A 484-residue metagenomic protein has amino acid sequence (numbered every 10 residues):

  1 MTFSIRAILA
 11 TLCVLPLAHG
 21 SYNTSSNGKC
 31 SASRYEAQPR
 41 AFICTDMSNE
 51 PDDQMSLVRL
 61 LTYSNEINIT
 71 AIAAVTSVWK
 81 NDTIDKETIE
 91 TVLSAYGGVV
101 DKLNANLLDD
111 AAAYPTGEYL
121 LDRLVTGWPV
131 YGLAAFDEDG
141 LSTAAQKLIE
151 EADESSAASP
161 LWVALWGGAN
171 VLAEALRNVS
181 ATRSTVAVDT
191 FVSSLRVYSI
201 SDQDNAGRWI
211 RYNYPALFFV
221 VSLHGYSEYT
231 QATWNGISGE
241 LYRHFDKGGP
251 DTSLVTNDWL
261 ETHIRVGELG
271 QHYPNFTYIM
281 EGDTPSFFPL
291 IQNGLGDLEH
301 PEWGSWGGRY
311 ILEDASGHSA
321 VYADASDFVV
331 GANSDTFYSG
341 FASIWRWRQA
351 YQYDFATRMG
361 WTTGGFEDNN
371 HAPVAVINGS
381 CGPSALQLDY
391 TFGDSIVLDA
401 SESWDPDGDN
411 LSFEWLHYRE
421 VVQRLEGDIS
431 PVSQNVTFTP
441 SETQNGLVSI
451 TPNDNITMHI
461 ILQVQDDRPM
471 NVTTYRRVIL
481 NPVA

Functional and structural regions predicted by a protein language model:
M1-S21: Fungal secretory targeting signals
S21-V397, S401-L447, N453-N455: N-terminal acidic, glycine/proline-rich low-complexity segments
I43, L462, V478-L480: Preference for bulky hydrophobic residues occupying beta-strand positions in well-ordered beta-sheet regions
M458-I460: Hydrophobic beta-strand segments within extracellular beta-sandwich modules
V464-N471: Short, solvent-exposed loop/turn segments at the edges of extracellular beta-sandwich modules
N471-A484: Short beta-strand elements
